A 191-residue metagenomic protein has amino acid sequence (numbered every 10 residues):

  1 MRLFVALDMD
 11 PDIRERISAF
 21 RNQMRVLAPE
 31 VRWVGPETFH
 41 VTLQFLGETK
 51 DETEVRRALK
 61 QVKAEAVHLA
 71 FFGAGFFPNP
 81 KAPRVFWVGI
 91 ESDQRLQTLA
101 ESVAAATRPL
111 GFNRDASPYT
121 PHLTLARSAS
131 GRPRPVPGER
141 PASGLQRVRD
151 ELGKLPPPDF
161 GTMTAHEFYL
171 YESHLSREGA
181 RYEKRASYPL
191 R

Functional and structural regions predicted by a protein language model:
M1-R191: Histidine-dependent nucleotide/RNA phosphoesterase domain, centered on the 2H-phosphoesterase fold with its duplicated
